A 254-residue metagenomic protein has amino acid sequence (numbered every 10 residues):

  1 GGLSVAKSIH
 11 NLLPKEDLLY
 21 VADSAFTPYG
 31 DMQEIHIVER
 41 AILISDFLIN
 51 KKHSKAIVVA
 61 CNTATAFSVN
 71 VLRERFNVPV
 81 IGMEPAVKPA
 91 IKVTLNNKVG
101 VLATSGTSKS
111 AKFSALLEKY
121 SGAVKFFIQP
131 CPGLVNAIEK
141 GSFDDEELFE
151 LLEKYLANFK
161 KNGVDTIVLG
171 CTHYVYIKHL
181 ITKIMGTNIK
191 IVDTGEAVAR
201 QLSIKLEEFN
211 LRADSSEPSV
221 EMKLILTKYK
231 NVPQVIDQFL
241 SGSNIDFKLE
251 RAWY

Functional and structural regions predicted by a protein language model:
G1-Y254: Non-catalytic structural scaffold of enzyme domains
